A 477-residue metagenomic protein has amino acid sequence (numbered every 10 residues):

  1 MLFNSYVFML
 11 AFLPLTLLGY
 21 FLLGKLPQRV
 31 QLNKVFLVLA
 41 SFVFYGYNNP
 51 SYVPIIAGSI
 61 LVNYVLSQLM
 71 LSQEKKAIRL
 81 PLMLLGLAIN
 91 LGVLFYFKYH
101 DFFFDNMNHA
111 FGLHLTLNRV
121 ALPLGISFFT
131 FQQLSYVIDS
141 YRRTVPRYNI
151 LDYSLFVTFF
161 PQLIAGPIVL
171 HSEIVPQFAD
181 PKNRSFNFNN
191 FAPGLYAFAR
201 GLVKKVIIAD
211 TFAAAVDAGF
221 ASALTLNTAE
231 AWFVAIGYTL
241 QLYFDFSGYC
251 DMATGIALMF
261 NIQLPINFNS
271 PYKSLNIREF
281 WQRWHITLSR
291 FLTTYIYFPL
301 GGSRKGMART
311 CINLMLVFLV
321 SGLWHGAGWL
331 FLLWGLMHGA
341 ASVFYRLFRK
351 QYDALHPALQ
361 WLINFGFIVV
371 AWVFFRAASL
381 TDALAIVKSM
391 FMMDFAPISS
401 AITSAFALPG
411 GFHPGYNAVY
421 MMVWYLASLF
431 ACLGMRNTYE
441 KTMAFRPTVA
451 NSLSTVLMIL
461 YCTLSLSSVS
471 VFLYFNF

Functional and structural regions predicted by a protein language model:
M1-N476: Membrane-embedded transmembrane alpha-helical bundles that form the catalytic cores of multi-pass lipid-modifying
